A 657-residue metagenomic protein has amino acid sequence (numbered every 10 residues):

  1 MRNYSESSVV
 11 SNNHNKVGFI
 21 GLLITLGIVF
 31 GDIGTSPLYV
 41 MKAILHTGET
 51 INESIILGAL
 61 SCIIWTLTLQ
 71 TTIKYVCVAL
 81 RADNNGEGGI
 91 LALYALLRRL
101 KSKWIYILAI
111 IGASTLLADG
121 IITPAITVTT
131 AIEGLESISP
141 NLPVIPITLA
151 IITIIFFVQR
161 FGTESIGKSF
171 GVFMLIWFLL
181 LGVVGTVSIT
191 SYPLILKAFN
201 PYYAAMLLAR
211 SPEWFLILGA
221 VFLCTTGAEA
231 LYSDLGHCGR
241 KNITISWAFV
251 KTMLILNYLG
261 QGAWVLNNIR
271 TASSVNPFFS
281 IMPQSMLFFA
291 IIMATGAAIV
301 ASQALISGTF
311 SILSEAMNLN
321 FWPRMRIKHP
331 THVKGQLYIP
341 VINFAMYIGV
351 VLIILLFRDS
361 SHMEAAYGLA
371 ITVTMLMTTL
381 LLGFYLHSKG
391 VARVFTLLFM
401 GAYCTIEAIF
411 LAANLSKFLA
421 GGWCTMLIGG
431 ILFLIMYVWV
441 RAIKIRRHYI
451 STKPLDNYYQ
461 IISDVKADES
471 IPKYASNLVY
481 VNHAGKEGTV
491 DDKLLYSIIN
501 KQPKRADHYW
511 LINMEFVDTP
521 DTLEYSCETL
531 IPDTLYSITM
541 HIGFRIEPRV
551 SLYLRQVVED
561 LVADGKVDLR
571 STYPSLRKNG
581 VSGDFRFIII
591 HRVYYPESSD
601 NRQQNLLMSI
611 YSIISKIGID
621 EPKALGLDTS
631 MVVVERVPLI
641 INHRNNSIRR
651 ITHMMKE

Functional and structural regions predicted by a protein language model:
R2-E657: The structured alpha-helical core of multi-pass membrane proteins
